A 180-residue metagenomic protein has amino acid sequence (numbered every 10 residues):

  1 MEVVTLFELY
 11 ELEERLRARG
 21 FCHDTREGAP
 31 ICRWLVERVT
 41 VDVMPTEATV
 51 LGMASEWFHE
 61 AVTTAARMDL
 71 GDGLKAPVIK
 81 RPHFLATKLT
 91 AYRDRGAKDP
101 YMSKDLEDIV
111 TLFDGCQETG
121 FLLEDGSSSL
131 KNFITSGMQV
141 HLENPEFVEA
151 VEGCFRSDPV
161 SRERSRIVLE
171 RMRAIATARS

Functional and structural regions predicted by a protein language model:
M1-S180: Compositionally biased terminal segments of proteins
